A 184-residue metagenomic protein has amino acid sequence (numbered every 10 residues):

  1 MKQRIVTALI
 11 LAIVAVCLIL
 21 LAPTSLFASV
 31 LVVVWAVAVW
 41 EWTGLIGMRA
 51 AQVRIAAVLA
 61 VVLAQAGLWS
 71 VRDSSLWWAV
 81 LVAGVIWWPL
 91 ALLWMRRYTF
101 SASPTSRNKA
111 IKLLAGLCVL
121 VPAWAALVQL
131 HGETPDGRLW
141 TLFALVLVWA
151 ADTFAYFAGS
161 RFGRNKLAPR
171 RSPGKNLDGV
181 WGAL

Functional and structural regions predicted by a protein language model:
M1-L184: Membrane-embedded alpha-helical bundles of polytopic integral membrane proteins
